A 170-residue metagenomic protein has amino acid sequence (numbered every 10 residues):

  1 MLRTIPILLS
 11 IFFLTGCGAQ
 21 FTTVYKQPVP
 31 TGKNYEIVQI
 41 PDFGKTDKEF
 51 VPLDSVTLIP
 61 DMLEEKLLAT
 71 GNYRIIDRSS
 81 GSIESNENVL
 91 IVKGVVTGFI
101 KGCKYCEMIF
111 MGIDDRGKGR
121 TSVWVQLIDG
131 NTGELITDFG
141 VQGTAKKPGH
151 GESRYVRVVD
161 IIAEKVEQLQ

Functional and structural regions predicted by a protein language model:
M1-T4: Positively charged n-region of N-terminal signal peptides that target proteins for export
I7-L9, K33, S85, V89: Hydrophobic alpha-helical context, especially transmembrane and signal-peptide helices
L8, G16-N72, D138-Q142, E164-Q170: A structural "domain/chain start" motif
P52-V56, G117, K147, G151 (+1 more regions): Residue-level preference for long, well-ordered alpha-helices that form the structural scaffold of enzyme catalytic
R74-S79: General small-molecule cofactor/ligand-binding pocket signal
S80-L135, Q142-P148: Surface-exposed short loop/turn segments
G143-Q170: C-terminal partner/receptor-binding element of secreted or periplasmic proteins
